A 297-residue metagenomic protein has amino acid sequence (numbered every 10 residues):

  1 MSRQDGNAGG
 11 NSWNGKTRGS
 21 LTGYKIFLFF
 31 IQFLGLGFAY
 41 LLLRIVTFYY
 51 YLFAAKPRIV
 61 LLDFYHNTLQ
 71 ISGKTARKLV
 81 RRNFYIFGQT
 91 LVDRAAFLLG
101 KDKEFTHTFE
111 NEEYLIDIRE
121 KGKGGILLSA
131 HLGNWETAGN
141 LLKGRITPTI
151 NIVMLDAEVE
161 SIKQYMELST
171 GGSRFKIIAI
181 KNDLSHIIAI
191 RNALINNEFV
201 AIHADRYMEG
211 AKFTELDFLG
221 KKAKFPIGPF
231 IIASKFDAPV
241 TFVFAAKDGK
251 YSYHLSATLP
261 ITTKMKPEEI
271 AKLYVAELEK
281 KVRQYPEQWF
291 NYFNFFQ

Functional and structural regions predicted by a protein language model:
S2-S129, R174: Membrane-anchoring hydrophobic helices of lipid-metabolizing enzymes
L21, G124, T149, F199 (+1 more regions): Proline-centered loop/turn at the N-terminus of a beta-strand
L21, T106-F109, I180-L184, A223 (+1 more regions): Conserved phosphate-coordination/catalytic loops
F53, G144, S173, L184-Q297: Non-catalytic C-terminal accessory region of glycerolipid acyltransferases and related lyso-lipid remodeling enzymes
K101-H107, K176-K181, L219-G220, P267: Short, flexible loop segments at the rims of nucleotide/cofactor-binding pockets, characterized by
E110, V153-L155, I180, T258-P260 (+1 more regions): Conserved beta-strand termini and adjacent loop/short-helix elements that scaffold enzyme active sites in alpha/beta
K121-N182, G210-K212, D217: Catalytic core of membrane glycerolipid acyltransferases/transacylases, capturing the structured, soluble-facing
